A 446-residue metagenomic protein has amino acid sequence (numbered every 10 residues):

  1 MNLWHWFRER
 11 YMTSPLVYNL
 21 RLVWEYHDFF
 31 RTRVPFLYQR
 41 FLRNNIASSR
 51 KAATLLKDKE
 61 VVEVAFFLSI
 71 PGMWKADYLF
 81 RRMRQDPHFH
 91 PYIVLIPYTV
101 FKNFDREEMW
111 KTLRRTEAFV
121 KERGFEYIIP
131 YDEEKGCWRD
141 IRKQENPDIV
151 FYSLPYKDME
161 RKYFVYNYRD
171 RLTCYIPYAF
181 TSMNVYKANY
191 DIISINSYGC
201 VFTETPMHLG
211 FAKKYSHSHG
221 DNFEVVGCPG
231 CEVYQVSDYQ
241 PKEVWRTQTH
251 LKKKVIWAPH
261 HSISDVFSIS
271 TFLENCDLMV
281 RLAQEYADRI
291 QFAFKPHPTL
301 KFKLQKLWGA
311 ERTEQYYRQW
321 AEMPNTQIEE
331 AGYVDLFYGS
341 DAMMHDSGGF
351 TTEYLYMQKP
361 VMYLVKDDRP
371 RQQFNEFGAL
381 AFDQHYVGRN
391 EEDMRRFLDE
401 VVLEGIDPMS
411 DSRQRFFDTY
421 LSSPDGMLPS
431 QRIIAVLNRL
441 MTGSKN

Functional and structural regions predicted by a protein language model:
M1-E60: Membrane-proximal basic amphipathic "stem/tether" segments
L3-H5, E391-N446: C-terminal amphipathic helix plus adjacent low-complexity, charged tail appended to glycosyltransferase catalytic
E25-K51, P177, Y186-T271: A nucleotide-sugar donor-handling region in carbohydrate enzymes
A65-Y234: Active-site and donor-binding regions of nucleotide-sugar-utilizing enzymes
K75-P87, P229-T313, G388-N390, L403 (+1 more regions): Conserved catalytic-core segment of nucleotide-activated headgroup transferases in glycan assembly
L307-A331: Nucleotide-activated donor-binding/catalytic signature segment of Leloir-type glycosyltransferases, i.e., the conserved
E311, K359-G405: Nucleotide-sugar donor-binding patch of glycosyltransferase catalytic domains
E330-Q373: A donor-sugar binding/catalytic signature common to diverse glycosyltransferases and related nucleotide-sugar
